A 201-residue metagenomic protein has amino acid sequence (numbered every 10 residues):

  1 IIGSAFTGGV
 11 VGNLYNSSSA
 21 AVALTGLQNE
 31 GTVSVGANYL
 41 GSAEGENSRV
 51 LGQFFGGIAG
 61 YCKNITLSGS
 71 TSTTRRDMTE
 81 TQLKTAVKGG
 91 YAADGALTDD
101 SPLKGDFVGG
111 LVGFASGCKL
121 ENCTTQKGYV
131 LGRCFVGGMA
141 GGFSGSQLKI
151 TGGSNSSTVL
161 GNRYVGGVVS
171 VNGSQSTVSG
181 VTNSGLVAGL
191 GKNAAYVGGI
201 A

Functional and structural regions predicted by a protein language model:
I1-A201: Surface-exposed loop/turn motifs in large extracellular/passenger domains
